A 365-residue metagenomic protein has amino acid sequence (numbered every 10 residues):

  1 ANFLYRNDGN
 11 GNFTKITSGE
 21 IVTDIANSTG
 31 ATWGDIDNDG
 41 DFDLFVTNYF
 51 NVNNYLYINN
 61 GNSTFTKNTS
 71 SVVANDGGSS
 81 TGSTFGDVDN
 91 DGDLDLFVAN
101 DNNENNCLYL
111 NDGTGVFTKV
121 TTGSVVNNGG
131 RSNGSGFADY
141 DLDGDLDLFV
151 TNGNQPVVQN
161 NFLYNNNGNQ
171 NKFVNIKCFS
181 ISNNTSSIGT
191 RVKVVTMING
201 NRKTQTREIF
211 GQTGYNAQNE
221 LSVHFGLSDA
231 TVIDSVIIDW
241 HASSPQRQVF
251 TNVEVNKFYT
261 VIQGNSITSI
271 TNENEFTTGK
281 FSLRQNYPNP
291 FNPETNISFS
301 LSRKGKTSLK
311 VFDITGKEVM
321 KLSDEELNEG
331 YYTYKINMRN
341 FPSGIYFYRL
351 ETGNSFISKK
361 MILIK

Functional and structural regions predicted by a protein language model:
A1-Y5, N53-Y57, N105-Y109, N160-Y164 (+1 more regions): A short loop-to-beta-strand structural motif that recurs across blades of beta-propeller domains
Y5-A26, Y57-G78, L110-G130, N167-N175 (+1 more regions): Blade-edge motifs of beta-propeller repeat domains
D8-G9, G34-D41, N60-G61, G86-D93 (+5 more regions): Calcium-coordinating acidic loop motifs
G19, T29-N38, S71, T81-N90 (+3 more regions): Beta-propeller blade termini
L44-N48, L96-N100, L148-G153, V236: Hydrophobic beta-strand segments that make up the repeating blades of beta-propeller and related beta-repeat
R131, G136, L142-S269, N292: Gly/Ser/Thr/Pro-enriched helix-cap/hinge segments flanking short amphipathic alpha-helices
I176, N272-Y287, F291-V311, Y332-R339 (+1 more regions): Glycine-centered coil/turn sites that cap beta-strands in beta-rich domains
T231, S323-S358: Short, surface-exposed loop/turn motifs with a glycine/proline- and acidic-biased composition
